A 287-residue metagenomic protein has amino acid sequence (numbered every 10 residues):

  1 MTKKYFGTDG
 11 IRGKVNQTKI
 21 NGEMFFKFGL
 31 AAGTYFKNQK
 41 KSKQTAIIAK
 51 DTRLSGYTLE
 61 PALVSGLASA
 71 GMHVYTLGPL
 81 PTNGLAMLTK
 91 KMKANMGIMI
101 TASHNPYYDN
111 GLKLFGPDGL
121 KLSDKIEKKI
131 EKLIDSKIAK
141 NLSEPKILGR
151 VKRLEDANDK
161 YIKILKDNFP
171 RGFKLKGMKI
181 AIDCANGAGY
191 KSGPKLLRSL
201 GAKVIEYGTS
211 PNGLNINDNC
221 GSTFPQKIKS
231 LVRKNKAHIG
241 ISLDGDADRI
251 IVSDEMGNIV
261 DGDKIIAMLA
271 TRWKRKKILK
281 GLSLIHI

Functional and structural regions predicted by a protein language model:
M1-S65, S69-A70, M96, V151-K179: An N-terminal, well-structured beta->alpha segment
T34, S42-D109, K195-S253: N-terminal small/polar loop signature for handling phosphorylated ligands or for N-terminal nucleophile
A46-I48, I278-S283: Conserved PLP-anchoring active-site segment centered on the Schiff-base-forming lysine
H73-V74, K179-I180, K280-S283: Short active-site oxyanion
N110-N235: Gly/Ser/Thr-enriched, mixed-charge loops and adjacent short helices that form phosphate/oxyanion-binding elements
L114-P117, I251-E255: Short beta-strand-to-turn element immediately C-terminal to the catalytic PLP-Schiff-base lysine in fold type I
S123, E206-Y207, N258-K277: Gly/Ser/Thr-rich active-site loops/lids in small-molecule metabolic enzymes that frequently grip phosphoryl groups
I285-I287: Conserved small/polar residues in nucleotide/adenosyl-binding loops
